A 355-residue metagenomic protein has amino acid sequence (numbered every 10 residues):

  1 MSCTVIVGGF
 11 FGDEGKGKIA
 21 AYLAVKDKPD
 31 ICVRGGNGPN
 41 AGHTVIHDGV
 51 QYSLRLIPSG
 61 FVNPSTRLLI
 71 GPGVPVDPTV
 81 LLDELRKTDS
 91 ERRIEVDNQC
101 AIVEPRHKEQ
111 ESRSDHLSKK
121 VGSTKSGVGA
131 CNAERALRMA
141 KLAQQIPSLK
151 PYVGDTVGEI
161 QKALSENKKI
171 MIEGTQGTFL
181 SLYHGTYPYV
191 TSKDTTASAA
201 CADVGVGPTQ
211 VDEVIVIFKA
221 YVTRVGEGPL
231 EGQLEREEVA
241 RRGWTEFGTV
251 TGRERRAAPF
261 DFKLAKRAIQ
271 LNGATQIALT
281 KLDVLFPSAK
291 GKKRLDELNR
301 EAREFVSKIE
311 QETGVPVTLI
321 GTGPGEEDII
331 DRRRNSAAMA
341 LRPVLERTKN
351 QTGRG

Functional and structural regions predicted by a protein language model:
M1-K349: Non-transmembrane, aqueous-exposed alpha-helical and coiled segments at domain scale
G353-G355: Residue-identity detector for glycine
